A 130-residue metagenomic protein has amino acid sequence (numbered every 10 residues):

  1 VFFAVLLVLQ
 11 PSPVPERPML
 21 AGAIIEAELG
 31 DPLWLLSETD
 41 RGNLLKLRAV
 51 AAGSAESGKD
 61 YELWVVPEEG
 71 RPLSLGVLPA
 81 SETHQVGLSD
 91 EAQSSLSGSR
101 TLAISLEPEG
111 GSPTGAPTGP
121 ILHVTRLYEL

Functional and structural regions predicted by a protein language model:
V1-L130: N-terminal targeting/export leaders
